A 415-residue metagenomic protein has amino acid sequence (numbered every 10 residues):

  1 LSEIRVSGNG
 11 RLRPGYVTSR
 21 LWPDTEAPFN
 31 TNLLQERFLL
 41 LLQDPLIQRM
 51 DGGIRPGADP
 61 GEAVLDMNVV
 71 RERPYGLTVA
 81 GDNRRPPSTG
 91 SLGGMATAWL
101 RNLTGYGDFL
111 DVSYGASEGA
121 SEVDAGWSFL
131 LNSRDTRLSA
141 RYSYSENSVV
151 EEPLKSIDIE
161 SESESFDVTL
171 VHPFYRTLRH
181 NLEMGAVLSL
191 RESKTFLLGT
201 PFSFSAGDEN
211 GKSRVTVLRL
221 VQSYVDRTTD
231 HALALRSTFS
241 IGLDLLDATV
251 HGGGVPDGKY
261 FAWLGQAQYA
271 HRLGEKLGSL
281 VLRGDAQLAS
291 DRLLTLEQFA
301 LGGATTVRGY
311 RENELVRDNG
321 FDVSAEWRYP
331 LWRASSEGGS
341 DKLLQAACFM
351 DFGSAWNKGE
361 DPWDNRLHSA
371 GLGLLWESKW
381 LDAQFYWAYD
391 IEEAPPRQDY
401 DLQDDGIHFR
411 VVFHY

Functional and structural regions predicted by a protein language model:
L1-R85, S113-E122, R283-A286: Periplasmic polypeptide-binding modules associated with outer-membrane biogenesis and secretion
P45, P60, P87-S91, A116-E122 (+9 more regions): Transmembrane beta-barrel outer-membrane domains
I47, E72-T78, N102-D108, S145-E152 (+6 more regions): Flexible, solvent-exposed coil segments and beta strand-coil junctions, predominantly the extracellular/periplasmic
Y75-L77, T104-L110, S133-S139, N147-S148 (+5 more regions): Repeated loop/turn-to-beta-strand initiation elements of outer-membrane beta-barrel proteins
Y75-R85, A96-N102, Y106-E118, V123-A125 (+4 more regions): Transmembrane beta-strand segments that form the barrel wall of outer-membrane beta-barrel proteins
G94-L103, S121-Y142, E164-P173, L218-D226 (+3 more regions): Feature captures outer-membrane beta-barrel proteins of Gram-negative bacteria and organelles
R137-L293: Transmembrane beta-strand segments of outer-membrane beta-barrel domains in Gram-negative and organellar OMPs
F239, V250-Y415: C-terminal transmembrane beta-barrel domains of outer membrane proteins
